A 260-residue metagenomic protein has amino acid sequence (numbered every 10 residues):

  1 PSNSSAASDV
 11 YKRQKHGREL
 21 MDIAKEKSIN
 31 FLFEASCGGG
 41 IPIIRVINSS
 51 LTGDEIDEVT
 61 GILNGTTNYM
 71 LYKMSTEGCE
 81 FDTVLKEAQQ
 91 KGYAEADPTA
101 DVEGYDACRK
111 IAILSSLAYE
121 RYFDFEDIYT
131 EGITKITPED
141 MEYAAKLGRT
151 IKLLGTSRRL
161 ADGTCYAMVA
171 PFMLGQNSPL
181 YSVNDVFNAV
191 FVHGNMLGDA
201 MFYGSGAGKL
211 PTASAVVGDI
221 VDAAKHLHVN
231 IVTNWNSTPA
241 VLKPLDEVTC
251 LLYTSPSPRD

Functional and structural regions predicted by a protein language model:
P1-A7, Y11, Y253-D260: Single conserved hydrophobic/aromatic residue that forms the stacking wall/gate of nucleotide- or nucleobase-binding
S5-A6, F31, E95, I151: Hydrophobic beta-strand scaffold residues
K12-F31: Rossmann-fold NAD(P)-binding glycine/threonine-rich loop
M21, I44-N48, N68-Y72, D82-Q89 (+3 more regions): Predominant activation on well-ordered alpha-helical scaffold segments within soluble catalytic domains
L32-A94, Y105-D106: Rossmann-like NAD(P)H-binding beta-loop-alpha module
V84-S182, F187-A189: Substrate-binding/catalytic subdomain of NAD(P)-dependent oxidoreductase enzymes
H193, L197-I231: C-terminal catalytic subdomain
I220-S255, R259: A conserved regulatory-domain signal marking ACT and ACT-like small-molecule sensing domains and adjacent regulatory
